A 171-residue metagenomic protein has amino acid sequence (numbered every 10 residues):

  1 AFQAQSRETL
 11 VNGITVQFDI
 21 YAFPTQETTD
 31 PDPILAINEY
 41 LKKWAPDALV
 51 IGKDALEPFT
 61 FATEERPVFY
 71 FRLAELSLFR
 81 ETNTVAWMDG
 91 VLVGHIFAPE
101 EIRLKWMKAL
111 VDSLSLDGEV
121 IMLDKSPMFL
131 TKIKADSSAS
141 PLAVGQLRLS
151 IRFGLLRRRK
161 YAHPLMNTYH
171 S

Functional and structural regions predicted by a protein language model:
A1-Q17, A48-R66, K105-K160: Acidic-leaning, charged glycine-interspersed low-complexity segments
A4-E8, L78-T84: Short beta-strand/turn micro-motifs at beta-sheet edges
S6, I20-Q26, E75-S77, G94-E100 (+1 more regions): Beta-strand elements of well-folded, non-transmembrane domains
G13, Q17, W87-H95: Glycine-rich, often proline-containing surface loops adjacent to acidic residues and nearby aromatics that form
D19, D30-I34, N38, K42-K43 (+2 more regions): Mixed-charge, glycine-accented linear interaction segment located at domain edges/termini
F23-E75: Small/polar-rich, solvent-exposed N-terminal microdomains that initiate assembly or binding
E27-T29, E101-K108: Short, conserved charged micro-motifs
F59-T63, E81-W87: Short, conserved, surface-exposed binding loops centered on an aromatic residue
